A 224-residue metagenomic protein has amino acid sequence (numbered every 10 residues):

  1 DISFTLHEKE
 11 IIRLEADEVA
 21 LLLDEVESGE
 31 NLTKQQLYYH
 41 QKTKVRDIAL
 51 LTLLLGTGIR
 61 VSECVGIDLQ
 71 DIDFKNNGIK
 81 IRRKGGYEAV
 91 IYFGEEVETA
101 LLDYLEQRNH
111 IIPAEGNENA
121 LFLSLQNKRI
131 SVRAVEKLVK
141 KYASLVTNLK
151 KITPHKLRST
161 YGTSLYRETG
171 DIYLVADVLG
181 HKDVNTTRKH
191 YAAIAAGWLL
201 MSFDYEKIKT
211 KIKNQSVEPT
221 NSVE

Functional and structural regions predicted by a protein language model:
D1-E224: Conserved catalytic core of the tyrosine transesterase superfamily
